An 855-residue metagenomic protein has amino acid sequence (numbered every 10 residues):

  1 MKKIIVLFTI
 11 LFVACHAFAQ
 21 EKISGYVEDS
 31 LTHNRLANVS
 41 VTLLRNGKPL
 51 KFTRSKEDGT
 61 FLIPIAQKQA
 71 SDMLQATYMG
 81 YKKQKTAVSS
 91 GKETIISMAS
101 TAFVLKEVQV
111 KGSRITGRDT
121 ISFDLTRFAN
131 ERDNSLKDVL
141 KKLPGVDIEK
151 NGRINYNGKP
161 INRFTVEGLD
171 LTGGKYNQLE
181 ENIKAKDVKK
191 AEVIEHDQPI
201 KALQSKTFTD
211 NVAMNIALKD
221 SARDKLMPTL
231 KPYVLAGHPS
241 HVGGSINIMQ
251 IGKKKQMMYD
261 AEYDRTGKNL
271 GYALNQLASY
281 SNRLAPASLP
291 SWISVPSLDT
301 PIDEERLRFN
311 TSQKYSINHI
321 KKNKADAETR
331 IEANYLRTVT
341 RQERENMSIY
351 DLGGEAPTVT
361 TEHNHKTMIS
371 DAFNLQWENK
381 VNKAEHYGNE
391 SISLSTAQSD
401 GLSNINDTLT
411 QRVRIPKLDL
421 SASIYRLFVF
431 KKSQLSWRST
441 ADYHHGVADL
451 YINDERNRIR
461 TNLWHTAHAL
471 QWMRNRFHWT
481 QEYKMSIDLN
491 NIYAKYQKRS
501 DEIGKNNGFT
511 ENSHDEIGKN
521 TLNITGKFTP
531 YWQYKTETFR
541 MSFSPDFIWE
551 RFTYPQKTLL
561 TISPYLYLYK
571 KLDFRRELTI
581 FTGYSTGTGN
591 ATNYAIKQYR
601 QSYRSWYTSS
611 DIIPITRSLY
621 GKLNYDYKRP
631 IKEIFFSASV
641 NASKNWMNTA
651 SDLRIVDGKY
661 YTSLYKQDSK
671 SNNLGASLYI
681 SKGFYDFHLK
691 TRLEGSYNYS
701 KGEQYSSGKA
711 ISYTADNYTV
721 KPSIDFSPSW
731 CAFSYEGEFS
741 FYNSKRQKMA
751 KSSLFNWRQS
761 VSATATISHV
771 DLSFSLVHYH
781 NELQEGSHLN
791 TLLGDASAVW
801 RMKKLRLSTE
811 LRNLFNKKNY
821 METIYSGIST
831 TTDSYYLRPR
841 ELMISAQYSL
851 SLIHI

Functional and structural regions predicted by a protein language model:
Q20, S30, D58-T60, K68 (+18 more regions): Membrane-proximal, glycine/serine-rich, low-complexity loop/turn segments characteristic of large bacterial
Y26-L36: Structural motif
L44-P49, M73-T86: A short, solvent-exposed loop/turn motif at the edges and junctions of modular extracellular/periplasmic domains
K48-T60: Short, acidic Ser/Thr/Gly-rich low-complexity loop/linker segments typical of extracellular and cell-surface proteins
V88, Q204-K206, A261, L270-Q276 (+13 more regions): Outer-membrane beta-barrel translocator domains and adjoining extracellular loop/strand segments of Gram-negative
H238, L307-F309, H363-I369, T408-L418 (+9 more regions): Replace "Gram-negative outer membrane beta-barrel proteins" with "bacterial and organellar outer membrane beta-barrel
I320-T338, K366-T553, T561-P564, K570-R575 (+3 more regions): Face-selective signature of the C-terminal outer-membrane beta-barrel domain
T719-F741, K751-L852: Conserved C-terminal beta-signal and adjacent last beta-strands/turns of outer-membrane beta-barrel proteins
